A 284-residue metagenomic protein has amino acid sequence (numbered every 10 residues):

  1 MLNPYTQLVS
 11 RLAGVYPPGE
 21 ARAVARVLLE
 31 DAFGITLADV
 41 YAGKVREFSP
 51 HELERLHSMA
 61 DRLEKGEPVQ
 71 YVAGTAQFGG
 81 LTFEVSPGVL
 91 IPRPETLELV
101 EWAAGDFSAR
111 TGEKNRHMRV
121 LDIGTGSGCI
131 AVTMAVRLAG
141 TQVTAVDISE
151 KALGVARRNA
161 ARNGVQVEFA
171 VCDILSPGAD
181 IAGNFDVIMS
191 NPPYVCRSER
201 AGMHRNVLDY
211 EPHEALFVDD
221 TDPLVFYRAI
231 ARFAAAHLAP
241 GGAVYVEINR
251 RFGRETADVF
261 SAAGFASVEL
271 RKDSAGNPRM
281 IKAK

Functional and structural regions predicted by a protein language model:
M1-V24: Non-catalytic nucleic-acid substrate-recognition regions in nucleic-acid-modifying enzymes
V27-D106: Conserved AdoMet
Q70, V195-S198, R251: Active-site beta-alpha loop architecture of Rossmann-like, nucleotide-cofactor-dependent enzymes
T82, Q142, Q166-E168, A266-E269: Conserved beta-strand segments of alpha/beta enzyme cores
L97-G202, A229: Conserved SAM/SAH cofactor-binding pocket of Class I
M134, V207, I230, A234: Class I S-adenosylmethionine-dependent transferase superfamily signal
Y194-F226: Mobile active-site "lid"/loop adjacent to the S-adenosyl-L-methionine
D220-A283: Conserved Class I SAM-dependent methyltransferase catalytic core
